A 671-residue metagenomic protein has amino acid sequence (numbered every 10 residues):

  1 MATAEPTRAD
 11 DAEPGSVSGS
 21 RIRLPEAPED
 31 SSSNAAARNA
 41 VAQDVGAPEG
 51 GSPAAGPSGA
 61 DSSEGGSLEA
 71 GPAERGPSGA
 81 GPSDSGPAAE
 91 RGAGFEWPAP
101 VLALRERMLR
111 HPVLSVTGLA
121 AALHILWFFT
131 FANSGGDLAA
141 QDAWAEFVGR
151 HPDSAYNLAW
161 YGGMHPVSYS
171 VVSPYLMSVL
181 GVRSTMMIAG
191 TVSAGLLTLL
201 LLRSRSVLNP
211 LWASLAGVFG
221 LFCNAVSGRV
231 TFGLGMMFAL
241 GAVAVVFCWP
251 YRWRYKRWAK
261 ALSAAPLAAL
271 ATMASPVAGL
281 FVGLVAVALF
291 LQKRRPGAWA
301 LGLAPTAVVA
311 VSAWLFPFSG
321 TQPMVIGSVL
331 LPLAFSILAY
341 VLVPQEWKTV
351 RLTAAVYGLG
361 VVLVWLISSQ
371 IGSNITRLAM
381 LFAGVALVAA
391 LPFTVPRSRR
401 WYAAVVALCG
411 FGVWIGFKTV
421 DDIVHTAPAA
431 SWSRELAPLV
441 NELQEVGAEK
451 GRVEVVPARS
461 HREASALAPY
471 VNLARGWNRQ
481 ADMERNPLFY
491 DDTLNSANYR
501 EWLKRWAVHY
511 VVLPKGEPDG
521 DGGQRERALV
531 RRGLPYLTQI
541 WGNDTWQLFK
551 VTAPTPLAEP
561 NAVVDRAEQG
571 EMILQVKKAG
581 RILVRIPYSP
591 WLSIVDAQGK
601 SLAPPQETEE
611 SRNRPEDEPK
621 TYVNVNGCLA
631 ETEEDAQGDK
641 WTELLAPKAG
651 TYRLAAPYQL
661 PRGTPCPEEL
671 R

Functional and structural regions predicted by a protein language model:
M1-S16, S20-P25, E29, D44 (+2 more regions): Start-transfer (signal-anchor) and selected internal transmembrane alpha helices of multi-pass inner/ER membrane
I125-W212, A216-M236, L240, P276: Active-site lumenal/periplasmic loops and adjacent helix-entry segments of GT-C-fold, multi-pass membrane
A132-Q141, H151-S154, Y161, G235 (+3 more regions): Transmembrane catalytic cores of multi-pass membrane glycosyltransferases and polysaccharide-assembly enzymes
T191, G233-A244, L333-I337, F382-V388: Alpha-helical transmembrane segments of multi-pass membrane proteins
A242-K260, K293, Y340-Q345: Membrane-interface transmembrane helices that cradle and orient dolichyl/undecaprenyl
L342-P344, M380-V406: Cytosolic-side transmembrane helix boundary signature
S398-D422: Internal/C-terminal transmembrane anchor helices
V420-R671: Extracytoplasmic
